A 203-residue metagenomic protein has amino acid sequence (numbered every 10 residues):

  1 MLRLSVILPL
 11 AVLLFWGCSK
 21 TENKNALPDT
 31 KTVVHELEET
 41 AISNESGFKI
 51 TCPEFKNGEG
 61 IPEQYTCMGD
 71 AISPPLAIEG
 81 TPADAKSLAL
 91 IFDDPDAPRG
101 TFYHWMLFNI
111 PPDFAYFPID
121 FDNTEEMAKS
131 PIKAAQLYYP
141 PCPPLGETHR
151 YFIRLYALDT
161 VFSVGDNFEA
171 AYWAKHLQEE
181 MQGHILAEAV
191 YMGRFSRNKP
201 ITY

Functional and structural regions predicted by a protein language model:
M1-L2: N-terminal secretory signal peptides that target proteins for export/translocation
S5-F15: Bacterial N-terminal signal peptides
C18-Y203: N-terminus-centered regions that define maturation/targeting leaders and the start of the first functional domain
